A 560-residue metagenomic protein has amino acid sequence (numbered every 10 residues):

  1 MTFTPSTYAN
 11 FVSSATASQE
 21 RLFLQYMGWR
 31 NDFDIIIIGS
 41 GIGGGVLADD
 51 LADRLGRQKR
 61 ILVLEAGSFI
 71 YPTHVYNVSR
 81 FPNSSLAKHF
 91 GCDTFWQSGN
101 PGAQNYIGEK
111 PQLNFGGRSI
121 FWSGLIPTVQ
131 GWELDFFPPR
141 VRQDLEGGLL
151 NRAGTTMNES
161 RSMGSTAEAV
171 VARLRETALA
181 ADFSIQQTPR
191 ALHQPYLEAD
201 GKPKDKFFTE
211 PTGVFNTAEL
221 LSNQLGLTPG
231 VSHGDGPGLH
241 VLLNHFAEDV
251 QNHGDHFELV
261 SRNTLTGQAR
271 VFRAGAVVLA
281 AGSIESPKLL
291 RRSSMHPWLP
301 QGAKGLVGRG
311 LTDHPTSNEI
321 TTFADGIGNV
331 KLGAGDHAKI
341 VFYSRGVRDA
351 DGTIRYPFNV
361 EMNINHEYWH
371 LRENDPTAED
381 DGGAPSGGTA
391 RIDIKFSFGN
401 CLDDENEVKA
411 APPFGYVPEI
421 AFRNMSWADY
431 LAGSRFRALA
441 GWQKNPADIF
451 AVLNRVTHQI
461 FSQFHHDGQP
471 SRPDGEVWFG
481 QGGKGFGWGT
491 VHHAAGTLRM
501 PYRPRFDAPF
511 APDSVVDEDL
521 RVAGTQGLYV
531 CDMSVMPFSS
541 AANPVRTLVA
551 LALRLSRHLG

Functional and structural regions predicted by a protein language model:
M1-D34, D53-Q58: Extreme N-terminal leader/targeting segments of oxidoreductases
S6, N10, W132-E133, P139-D249 (+5 more regions): Conserved redox-cofactor binding core of oxidoreductases
Y26-G43, L62, L279: Beta1/beta-strand and adjacent pyrophosphate-binding region of the FAD-binding site in flavoprotein oxidoreductases
D50-R80, V250, V260-D336, D532 (+2 more regions): Glycine-rich loop(s) and the adjacent beta-strand/alpha-helix scaffold that form part
H74, P82-T166, D404-A411: Redox-cofactor-proximal catalytic regions of oxidoreductases
Q104, K304-G310, H314-A447, A451 (+5 more regions): FAD cofactor-binding and catalytic pocket of flavoenzymes
H240-L243, E248-Q251, D448-F538, V545: A glycine-rich dinucleotide-binding beta-alpha-beta segment and adjacent secondary-structure elements that constitute
F538-S556: A conserved FAD-binding loop/helix module that cradles the flavin
